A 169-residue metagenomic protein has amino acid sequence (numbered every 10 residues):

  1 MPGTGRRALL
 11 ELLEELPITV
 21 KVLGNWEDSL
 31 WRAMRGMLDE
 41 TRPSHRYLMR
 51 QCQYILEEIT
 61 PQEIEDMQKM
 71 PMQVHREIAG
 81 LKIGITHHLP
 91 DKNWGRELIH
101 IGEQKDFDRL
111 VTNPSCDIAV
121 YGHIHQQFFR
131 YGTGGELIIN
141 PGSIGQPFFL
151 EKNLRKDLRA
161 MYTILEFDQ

Functional and structural regions predicted by a protein language model:
M1, D28, P90, Q126 (+1 more regions): Short, glycine/acidic-enriched loop or turn micro-motifs at the edges of active sites
M1-I64, Q68: Core catalytic region of metal-dependent phosphoesterases/phosphodiesterases, especially metallo-beta-lactamase-like
M1-P2, V20-N25, T86, I118-H123 (+1 more regions): Active-site neighborhood of phospho(di)ester-bond hydrolases with catalytic His/Asp-centered motifs
R32-M34, G95-R96, Y131-G132, L150-E151: Short, well-ordered secondary-structure micro-motifs
E40-R46, A79-P114, P147: Active-site-proximal segments of metal-dependent phosphoesterases and phosphodiesterases across multiple
Q73-H75, I85, Y162-I164: Conserved hydrophobic/aromatic beta-strand scaffold that supports enzyme active sites
H75-G84, T133-L137: Beta-strand-turn-beta hairpins that frame and shape the catalytic cleft of phosphate-ester-processing enzymes
I101-D168: Conserved beta-sheet core of the metallophosphoesterase superfamily
